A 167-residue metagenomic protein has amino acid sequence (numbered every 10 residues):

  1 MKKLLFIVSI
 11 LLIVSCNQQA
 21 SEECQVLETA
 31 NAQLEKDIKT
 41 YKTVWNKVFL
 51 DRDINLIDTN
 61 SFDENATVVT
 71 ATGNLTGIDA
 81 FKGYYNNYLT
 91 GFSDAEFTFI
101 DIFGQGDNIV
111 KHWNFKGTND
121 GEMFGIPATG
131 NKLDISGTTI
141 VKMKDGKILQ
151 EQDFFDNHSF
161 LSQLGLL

Functional and structural regions predicted by a protein language model:
M1-L4: Positively charged n-region of N-terminal signal peptides that target proteins for export
I13-S15: C-terminal motif of bacterial Sec signal peptides marking the signal peptidase cleavage site
N17-N60, L167: Short, low-complexity N-terminal intrinsically disordered segments enriched in polar/charged residues
E35, I54-N55, T59-G106: A solvent-exposed, acidic/Ser-Thr-rich amphipathic alpha-helical stretch
I102-V110, K142-L149: A short, structured loop/turn motif at beta-sheet edges
D107-N119: A short hydrophobic beta-strand element
G117-D145: Exposed beta-sheet edge and beta->alpha loop/turn motif
D134-S162: Short beta-strand edge/turn micro-motifs at domain boundaries
